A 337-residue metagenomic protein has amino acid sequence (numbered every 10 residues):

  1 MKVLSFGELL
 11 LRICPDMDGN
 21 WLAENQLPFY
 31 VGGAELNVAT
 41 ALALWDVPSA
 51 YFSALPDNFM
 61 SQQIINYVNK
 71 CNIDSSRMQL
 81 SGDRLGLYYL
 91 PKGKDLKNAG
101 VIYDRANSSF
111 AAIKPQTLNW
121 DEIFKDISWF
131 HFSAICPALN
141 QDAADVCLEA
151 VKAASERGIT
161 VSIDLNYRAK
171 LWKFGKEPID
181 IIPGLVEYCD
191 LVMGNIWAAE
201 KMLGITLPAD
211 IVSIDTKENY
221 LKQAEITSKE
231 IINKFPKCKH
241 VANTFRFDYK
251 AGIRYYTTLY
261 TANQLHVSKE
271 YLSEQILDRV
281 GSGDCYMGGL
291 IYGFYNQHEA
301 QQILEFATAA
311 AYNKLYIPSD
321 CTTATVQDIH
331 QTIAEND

Functional and structural regions predicted by a protein language model:
M1-D74, K94-L96, I113-Q116, Q275-R279: Glycine-rich phosphate/adenosyl-contacting loop at the front of the ribokinase-like
P48-I135, I329-D337: Conserved N-terminal subdomain of the carbohydrate kinase-like
S49, S75, V161-I163, M193: Hydrophobic beta-strand scaffold residues
D145-G158, D180-Y188: Catalytic-core regions built around general acid/base machinery
S155-T160, F235-K239: A short helix->loop->beta-strand "cap" motif at the edges of active sites that frequently abuts
R157-L165, L171: Short beta-strand/loop segments at the ligand-binding rim of alpha/beta enzyme cores
L171-A262: Conserved phosphate/ATP/ADP-binding segment of small-molecule kinases
L265-N336: Conserved post-catalytic alpha-helical subdomain immediately downstream of the catalytic base and nucleotide-binding
